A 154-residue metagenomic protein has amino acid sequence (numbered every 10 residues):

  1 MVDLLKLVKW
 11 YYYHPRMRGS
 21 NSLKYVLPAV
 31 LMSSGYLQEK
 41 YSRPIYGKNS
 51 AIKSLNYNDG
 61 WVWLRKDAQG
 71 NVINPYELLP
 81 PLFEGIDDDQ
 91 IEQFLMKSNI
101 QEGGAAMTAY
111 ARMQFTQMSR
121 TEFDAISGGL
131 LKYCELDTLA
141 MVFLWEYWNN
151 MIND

Functional and structural regions predicted by a protein language model:
M1-D154: DEDD superfamily 3′-5′ metal-dependent exonuclease/proofreading module
